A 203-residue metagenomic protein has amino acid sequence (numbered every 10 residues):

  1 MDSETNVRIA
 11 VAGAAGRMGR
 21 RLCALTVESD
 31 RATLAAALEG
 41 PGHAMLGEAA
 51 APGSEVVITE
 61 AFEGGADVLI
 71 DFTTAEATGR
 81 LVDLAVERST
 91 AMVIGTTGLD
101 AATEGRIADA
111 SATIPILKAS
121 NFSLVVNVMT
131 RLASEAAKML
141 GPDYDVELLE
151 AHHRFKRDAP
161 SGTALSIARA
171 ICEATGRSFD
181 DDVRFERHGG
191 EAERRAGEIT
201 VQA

Functional and structural regions predicted by a protein language model:
T5-E63, P142-A203: C-terminal substrate-binding/catalytic lobe of Rossmann-fold NAD(P)-dependent oxidoreductases
C23, T78-V82: Generic hydrophobic/aromatic pocket-lining and core-packing "Φ" positions
F62-D67, V86: A short, aliphatic-rich alpha-helical micro-motif
D67-V68, A91: Structural motif
L69-I70, T74: N-terminal Rossmann-like NAD(P) cofactor-binding module of classical short-chain dehydrogenase/reductase
A75-E76, G98-L99, N121-F122: Short glycine-rich anion-binding loops that position phosphate/pyrophosphate groups of nucleotides and phosphorylated
L81-R88, G95-K118, N127-A136: Rossmann-fold NAD(P)-binding glycine/threonine-rich loop
K118-M129, H153-S161: Short, surface-exposed loop/turn motifs that are enriched in glycine and acidic residues and include a nearby proline
